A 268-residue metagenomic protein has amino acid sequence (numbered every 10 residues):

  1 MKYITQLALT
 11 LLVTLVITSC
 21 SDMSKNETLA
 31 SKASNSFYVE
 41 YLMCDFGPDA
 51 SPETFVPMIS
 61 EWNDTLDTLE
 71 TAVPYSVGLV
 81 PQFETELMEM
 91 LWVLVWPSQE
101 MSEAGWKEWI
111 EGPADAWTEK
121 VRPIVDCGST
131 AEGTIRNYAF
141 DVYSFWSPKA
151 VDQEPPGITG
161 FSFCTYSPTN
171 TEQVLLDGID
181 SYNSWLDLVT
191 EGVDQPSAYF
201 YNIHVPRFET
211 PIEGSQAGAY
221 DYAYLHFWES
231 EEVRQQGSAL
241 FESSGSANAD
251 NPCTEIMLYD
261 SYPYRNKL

Functional and structural regions predicted by a protein language model:
M1, L15-T18: Intrinsic disorder/low-complexity segments
M1-A8: Bacterial N-terminal signal peptides that target proteins for export
A8-V16: Bacterial N-terminal signal peptides
C20-W117, P123-L268: Short S/T/G/P-rich N-terminal loop/turn motif that feeds into the first structured element of a domain
